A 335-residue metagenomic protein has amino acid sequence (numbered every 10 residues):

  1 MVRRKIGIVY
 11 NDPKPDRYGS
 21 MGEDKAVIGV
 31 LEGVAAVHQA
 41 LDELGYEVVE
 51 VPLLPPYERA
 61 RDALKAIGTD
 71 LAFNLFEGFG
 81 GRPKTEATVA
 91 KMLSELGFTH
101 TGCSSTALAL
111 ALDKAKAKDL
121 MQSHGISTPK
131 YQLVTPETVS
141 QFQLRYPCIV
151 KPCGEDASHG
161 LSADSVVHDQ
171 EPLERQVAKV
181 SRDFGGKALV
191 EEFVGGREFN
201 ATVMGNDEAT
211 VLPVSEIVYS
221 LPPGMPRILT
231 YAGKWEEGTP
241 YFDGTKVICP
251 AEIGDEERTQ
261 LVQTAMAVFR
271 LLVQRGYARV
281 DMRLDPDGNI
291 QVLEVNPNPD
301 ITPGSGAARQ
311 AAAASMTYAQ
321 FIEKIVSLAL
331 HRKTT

Functional and structural regions predicted by a protein language model:
M1-T101, T106, L110-L112, P136-S140 (+2 more regions): ATP-binding N-terminal substructure of ATP-dependent carboxylate-amine bond-forming enzymes
V2-Y10, L64-A66, A109-L189, V194-R197 (+1 more regions): Active-site nucleotide/adenylate-binding loops and adjacent lid/helix of ATP-dependent enzymes
R4-I6, F73, I149, T202-G205 (+1 more regions): A short beta-strand motif that forms the metal-chelation/ATP-contact edge of phosphoryl-transfer active sites
G22-V27, S162-V166, A308-Q310: Short glycine-enriched, charge-decorated loop/helix-capping segments at active-site entrances that position
V48, T99-H100, T128, C148 (+1 more regions): Hydrophobic beta-strand scaffold residues
V89, Q122-G125, E252-T335: ATP-dependent carboxylate activation and anion-phosphoryl transfer catalytic cores that bind Mg-ATP to form
Q170-Q263, P286-Q291: Phosphate-binding site of ATP-dependent enzymes
